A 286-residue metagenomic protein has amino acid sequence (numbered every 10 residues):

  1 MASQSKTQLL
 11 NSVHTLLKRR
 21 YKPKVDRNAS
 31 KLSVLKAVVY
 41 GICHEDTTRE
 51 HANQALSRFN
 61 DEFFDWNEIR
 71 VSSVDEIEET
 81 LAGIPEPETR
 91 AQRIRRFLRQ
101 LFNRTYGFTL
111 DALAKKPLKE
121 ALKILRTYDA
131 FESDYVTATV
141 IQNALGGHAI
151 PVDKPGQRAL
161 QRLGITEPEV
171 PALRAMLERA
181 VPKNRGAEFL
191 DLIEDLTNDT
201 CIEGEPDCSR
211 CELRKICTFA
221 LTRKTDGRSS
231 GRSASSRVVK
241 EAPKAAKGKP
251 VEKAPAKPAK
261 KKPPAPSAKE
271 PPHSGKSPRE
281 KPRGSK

Functional and structural regions predicted by a protein language model:
M1-L113, D199, D207-K286: N-terminal polyanion-binding entry modules of DNA glycosylases/AP lyases and select other DNA-binding proteins
V34, H51-Q54, S72, T89 (+6 more regions): Alpha-helix N-cap and coil->helix boundary residues
V38-C43, I94, P117-G164, R174-A175 (+1 more regions): Catalytic DNA-binding helix-loop module of base-excision-repair DNA glycosylases/AP lyases
T48, E86, Y106, L118 (+4 more regions): Amphipathic alpha-helical protein-protein interaction surfaces
F64-D65, I165-L173: Short, charged, surface-exposed loops that flank catalytic or proteolytic processing sites
R70-E78, A121, V170-E178: Short, well-structured alpha-helical segments that form the helix of a local strand-helix-strand
R179-C208: Immediate flanking context of iron-sulfur cluster ligation sites
